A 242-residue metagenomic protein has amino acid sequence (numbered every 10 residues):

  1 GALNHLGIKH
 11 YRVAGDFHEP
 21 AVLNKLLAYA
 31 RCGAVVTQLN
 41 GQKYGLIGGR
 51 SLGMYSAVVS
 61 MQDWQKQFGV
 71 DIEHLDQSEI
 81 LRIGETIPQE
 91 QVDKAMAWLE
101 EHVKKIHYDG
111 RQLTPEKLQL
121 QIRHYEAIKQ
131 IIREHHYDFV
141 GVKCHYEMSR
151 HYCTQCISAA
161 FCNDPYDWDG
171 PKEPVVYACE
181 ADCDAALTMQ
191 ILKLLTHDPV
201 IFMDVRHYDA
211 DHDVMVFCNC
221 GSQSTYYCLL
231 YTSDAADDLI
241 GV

Functional and structural regions predicted by a protein language model:
G1-L113: Cap/lid and interdomain-hinge subdomains that line or gate substrate/regulatory clefts in soluble alpha/beta enzymes
Y55-V58, R150-Q155, V214: A short acidic (Asp/Glu
E73, F139-G141, T188, H197-R206: Acidic/polar loop patches that form or flank catalytic/metal-binding clefts of enzymes that bind anionic ligands
K105-A186: Long, internal scaffold/assembly segments composed of regular secondary structure
G141-S149, D204-G221: A glycine-rich phosphate-binding loop feature that marks nucleotide/adenosyl-phosphate handling sites
G221-L230: C-terminal helicase lobe and adjacent C-terminal extensions/tails of nucleic-acid helicase motors
Y231-D238: Conserved small/polar residues in nucleotide/adenosyl-binding loops
